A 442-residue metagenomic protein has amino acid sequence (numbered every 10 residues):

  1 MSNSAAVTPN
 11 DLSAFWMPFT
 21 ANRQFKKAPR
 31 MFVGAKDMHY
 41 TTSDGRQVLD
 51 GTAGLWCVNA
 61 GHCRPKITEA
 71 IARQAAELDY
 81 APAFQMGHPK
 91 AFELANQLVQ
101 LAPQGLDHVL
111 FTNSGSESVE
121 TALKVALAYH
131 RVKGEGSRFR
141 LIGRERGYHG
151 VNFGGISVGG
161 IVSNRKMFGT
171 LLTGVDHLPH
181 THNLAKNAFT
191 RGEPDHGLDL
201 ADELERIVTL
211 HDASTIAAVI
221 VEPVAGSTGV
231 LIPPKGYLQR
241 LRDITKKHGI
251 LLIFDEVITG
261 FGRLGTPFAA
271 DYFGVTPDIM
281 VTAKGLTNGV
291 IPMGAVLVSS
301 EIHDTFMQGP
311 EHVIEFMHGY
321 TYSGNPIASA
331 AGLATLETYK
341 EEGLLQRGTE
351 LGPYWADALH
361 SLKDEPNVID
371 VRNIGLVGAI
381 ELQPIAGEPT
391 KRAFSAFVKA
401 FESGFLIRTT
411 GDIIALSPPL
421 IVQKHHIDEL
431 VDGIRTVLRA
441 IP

Functional and structural regions predicted by a protein language model:
S2-P442: Conserved N-terminal phosphate-binding loop of PLP-dependent enzymes in the Aspartate aminotransferase
